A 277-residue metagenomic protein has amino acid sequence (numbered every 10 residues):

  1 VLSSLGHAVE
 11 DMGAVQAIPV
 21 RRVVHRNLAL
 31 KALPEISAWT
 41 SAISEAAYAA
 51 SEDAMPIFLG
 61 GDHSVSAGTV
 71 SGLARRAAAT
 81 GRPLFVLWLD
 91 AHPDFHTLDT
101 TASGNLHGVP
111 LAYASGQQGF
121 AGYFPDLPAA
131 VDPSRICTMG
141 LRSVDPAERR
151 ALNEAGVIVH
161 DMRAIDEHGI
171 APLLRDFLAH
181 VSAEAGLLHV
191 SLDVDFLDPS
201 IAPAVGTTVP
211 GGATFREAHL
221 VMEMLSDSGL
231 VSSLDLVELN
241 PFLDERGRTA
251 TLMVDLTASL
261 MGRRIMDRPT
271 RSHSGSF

Functional and structural regions predicted by a protein language model:
V1-F58, V65-T69, R75-A79, A151-F277: Catalytic cores of soluble, metal-dependent hydrolases
M55-D126, R135, S228: Active-site histidine-anchored catalytic micro-motif
W88-A91, S115, G140-S143, D161-R163 (+1 more regions): Short, structured patches in soluble enzyme cores that scaffold and shape functional sites
A91, H107-P110, D132, E148 (+2 more regions): Internal, well-ordered alpha-helical segments in soluble enzyme and binding-protein domains
H96, V144-P146, P241-L243: Active-site environment of divalent metal-dependent phosphoester hydrolases
T100, G116-G119, D132, A202 (+2 more regions): Short capping/connector residues at structural and topological boundaries
P125-D126, R142-H160: Active-site-proximal loop/helix segment associated with metal-binding centers of metalloenzymes
P133-R135, R142-E148, E184-L188: Aromatic-lined glycan-binding groove of carbohydrate-active enzymes
